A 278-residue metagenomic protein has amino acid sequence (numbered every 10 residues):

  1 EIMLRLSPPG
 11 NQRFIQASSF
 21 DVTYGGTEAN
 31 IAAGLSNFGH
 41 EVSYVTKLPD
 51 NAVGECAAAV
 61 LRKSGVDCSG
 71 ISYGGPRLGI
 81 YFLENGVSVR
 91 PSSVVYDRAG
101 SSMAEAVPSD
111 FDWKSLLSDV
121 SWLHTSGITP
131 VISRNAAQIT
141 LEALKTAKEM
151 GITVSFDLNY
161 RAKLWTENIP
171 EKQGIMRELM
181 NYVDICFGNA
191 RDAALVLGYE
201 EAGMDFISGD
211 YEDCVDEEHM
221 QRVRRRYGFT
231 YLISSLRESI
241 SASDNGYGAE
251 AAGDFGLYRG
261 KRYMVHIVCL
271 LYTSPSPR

Functional and structural regions predicted by a protein language model:
E1-Q12: Positively charged, low-complexity intrinsically disordered leader regions
I15-G25, R259-L271: Short pre-catalytic strand/loop immediately N-terminal to key active-site residues, enriched for Gly-Thr
N30-E41: Alpha-helix C-terminal capping segments
E41-I128, F156: Conserved N-terminal subdomain of the carbohydrate kinase-like
V131-A137, T166: Glycine/threonine-rich flexible loop motifs
I139-E149, G174-Y182: Catalytic-core regions built around general acid/base machinery
L164-G256: Conserved phosphate/ATP/ADP-binding segment of small-molecule kinases
Y272-P277: Conserved small/polar residues in nucleotide/adenosyl-binding loops
